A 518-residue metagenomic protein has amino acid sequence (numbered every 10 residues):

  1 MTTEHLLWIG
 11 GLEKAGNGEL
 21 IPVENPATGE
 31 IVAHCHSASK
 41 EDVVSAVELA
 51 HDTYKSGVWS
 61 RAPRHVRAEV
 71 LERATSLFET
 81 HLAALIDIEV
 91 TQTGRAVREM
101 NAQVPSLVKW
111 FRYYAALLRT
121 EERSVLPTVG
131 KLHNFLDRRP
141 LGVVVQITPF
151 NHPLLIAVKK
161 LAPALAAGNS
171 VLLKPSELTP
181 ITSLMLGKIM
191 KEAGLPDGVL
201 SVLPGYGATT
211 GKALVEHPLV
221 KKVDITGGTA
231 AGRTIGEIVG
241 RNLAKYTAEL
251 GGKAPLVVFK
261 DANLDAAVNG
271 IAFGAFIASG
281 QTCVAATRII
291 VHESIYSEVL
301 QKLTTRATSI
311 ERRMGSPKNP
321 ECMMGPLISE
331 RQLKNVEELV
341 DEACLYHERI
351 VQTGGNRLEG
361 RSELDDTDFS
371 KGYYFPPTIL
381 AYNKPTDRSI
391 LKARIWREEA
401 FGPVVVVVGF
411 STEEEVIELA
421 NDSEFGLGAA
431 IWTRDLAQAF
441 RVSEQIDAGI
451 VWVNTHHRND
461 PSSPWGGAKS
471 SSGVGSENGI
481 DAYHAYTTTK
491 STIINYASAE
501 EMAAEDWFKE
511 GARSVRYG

Functional and structural regions predicted by a protein language model:
M1-I31, T53: Hydrophobic face of amphipathic alpha-helices that form TPR/SEL1-like repeat modules and related alpha-solenoid
P26, K40-V43, R64, L82 (+6 more regions): Residues at or immediately preceding the N-termini of alpha-helices
T28-A33, V220, D365-G518: Conserved C-terminal structural/oligomerization subdomain of aldehyde/semialdehyde dehydrogenase
G29, R67, E89, G168 (+8 more regions): Residue-level signal for inorganic ion chemistry
I31-A38, K55-W59, L107, Q146 (+6 more regions): Short, well-ordered beta-strand elements within core beta-sheets of diverse protein domains
A33-E121: Glycine-rich loop-to-alpha-helix module at the N-terminal edge of alpha/beta enzyme cores
R123-A266, E321, F410: Rossmann-like NAD(P) dinucleotide-binding subdomain of oxidoreductase/dehydrogenase enzymes
A230-I390, V453, E501-M502, A512-Y517: ALDH superfamily catalytic-core signature
